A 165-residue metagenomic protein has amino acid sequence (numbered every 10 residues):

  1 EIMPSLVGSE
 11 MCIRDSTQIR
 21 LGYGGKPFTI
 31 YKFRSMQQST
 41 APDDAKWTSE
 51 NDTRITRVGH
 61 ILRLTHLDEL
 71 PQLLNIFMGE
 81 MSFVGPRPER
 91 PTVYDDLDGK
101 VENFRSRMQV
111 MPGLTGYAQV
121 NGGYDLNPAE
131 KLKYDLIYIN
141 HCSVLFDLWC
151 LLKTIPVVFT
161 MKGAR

Functional and structural regions predicted by a protein language model:
E1-I13: Single conserved hydrophobic/aromatic residue that forms the stacking wall/gate of nucleotide- or nucleobase-binding
M3, G85, N140: Small/polar loops that bind or transfer phosphate-bearing groups
S9, T40, E80-M81, Y124 (+1 more regions): A general structural signal marking secondary-structure boundaries and capping sites
E10, D68-Q72, D135, D147: Acidic active-site catalytic centers that drive phospho-/nucleotidyl reactions and related ester hydrolyses
T17-R54, L114-K133: Short, glycine-rich, amphipathic interfacial segments at transmembrane boundaries or analogous
T48-M111, C150-V158: A short, structured surface patch at a secondary-structure boundary
N103-R165: C-terminal terminal-structure detector
